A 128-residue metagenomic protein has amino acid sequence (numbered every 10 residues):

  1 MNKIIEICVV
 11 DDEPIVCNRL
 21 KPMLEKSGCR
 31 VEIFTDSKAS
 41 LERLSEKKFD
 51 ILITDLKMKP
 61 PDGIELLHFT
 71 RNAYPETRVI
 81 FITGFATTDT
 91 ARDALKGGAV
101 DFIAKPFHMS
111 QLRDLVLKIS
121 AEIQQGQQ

Functional and structural regions predicted by a protein language model:
C17, M58-K59, T87: The feature encodes the CheY-like receiver
N18-K26: Charged docking surfaces used in two-component/phosphorelay signaling
G28-T35, R43: Short hydrophobic/Thr-rich beta-strand motif most characteristic of the beta2 strand and flanking loop of CheY-like
T35-D36, D62-E65: Acidic catalytic/metal-coordinating carboxylates
L52, L56-K57: The short loop immediately C-terminal to the conserved phospho-acceptor aspartate in CheY-like receiver
D89, F107-L117: C-terminal output helix
